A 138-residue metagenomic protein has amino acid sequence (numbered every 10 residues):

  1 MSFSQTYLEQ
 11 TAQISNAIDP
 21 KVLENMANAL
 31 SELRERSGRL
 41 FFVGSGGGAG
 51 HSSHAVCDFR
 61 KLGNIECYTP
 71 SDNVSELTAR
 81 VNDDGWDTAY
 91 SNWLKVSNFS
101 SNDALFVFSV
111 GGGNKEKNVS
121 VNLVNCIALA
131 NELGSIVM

Functional and structural regions predicted by a protein language model:
M1-I18: Generic N-terminal amphipathic, Lys/Arg-enriched alpha-helix
S4, L23-M26, L123: Hydrophobic packing residues in well-ordered alpha-helices of helical domains and bundles
Q10, A29, A130: Solvent-exposed, charged/polar functional surfaces in cytosolic regulatory/catalytic domains
I18-R36: A short, well-structured juxtamembrane/interface segment
S37-G38, G134: Glycine-centered short loops/turns at secondary-structure junctions
F41-V43: Short catalytic-loop micro-motif centered on adjacent basic/acidic residues
S45-M138: Glycine-rich phosphate-binding loops that contact phosphosugars or nucleotide phosphates
